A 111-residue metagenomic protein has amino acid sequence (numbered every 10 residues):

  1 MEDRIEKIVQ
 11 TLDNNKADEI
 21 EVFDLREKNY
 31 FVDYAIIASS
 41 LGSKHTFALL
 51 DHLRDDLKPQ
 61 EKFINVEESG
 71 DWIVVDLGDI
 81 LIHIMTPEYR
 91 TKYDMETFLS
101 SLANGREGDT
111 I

Functional and structural regions predicted by a protein language model:
M1-A38, G42-L57, E61-K62, N104-I111: Ribosome large-subunit tunnel/peptidyl-transferase-proximal elements
N29-F31, E68-G70, L77: Short Gly/Ser/Thr- and Asp/Glu-enriched loop/turn motifs at secondary-structure junctions
I37, W72-V74: Conserved hydrophobic/aromatic beta-strand scaffold that supports enzyme active sites
E61-W72: Short, conserved loop-to-beta-strand elements that form functional interface hotspots
V74-L102: C-terminal structural segments of small proteins and small subunits
